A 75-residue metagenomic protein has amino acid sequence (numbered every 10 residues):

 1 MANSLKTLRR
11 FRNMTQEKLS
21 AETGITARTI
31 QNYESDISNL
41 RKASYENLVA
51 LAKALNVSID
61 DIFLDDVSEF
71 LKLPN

Functional and structural regions predicted by a protein language model:
M1, R12, S44: Flexible coil/turn residues that form the inter-helical turn or adjacent wing/linker of helix-turn-helix
S4-E22, A50: Short basic helix-loop element that most often maps to the first helix and adjoining turn of HTH DNA-binding modules
L5, L19, I30-Y33, I62: Conserved hydrophobic/aromatic packing and binding residues within compact polymer-binding modules
T15, T26-T29, S44, S58: Short coil turns linking two alpha-helices in DNA-binding domains
I25-R41: Recognition helix of helix-turn-helix/homeodomain-like DNA-binding domains that insert into the DNA major groove
N32, D36, A50, S68: Alpha-helical DNA-recognition elements
I37-K53: Short, basic-rich loop-to-helix N-cap that marks the start of a DNA-contacting helix
K53, D61-N75: Short, charged recognition helix plus adjacent turn of helix-turn-helix-like nucleic-acid-binding domains
